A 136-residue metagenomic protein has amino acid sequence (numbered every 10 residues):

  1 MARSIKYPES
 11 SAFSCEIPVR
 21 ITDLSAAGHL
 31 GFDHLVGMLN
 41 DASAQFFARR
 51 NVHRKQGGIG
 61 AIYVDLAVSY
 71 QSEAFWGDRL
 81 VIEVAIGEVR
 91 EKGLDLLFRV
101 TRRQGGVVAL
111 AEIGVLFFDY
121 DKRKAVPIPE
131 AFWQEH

Functional and structural regions predicted by a protein language model:
A2-C15, Y70, F75-W76, I86-H136: HotDog/MaoC-like acyl-thioester-processing domains
A2-D65, F118-H136: Hot-dog-fold acyl-thioester-processing enzymes
